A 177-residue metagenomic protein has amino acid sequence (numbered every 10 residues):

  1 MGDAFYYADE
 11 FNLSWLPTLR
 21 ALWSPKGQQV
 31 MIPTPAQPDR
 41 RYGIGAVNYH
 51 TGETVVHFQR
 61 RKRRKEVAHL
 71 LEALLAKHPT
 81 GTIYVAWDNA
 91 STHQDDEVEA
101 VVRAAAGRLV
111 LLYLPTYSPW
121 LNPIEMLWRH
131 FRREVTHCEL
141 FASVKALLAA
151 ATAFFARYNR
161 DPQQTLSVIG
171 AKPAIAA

Functional and structural regions predicted by a protein language model:
M1-E72, G170-P173: Extended, low-complexity cationic-aromatic segments
M1-F5, I124-A177: C-terminal anion-handling pockets and recognition modules
G2-D3, T80-I83, R108: Short coil/turn segments at beta-strand junctions that form active-site/ligand-binding loops
Y6-A8, I83-N89, L112-P115, G170: Short beta-strand segments
S14, K62, W87-V98, T116-L121: Acidic, metal-coordinating catalytic cores used for nucleic-acid/nucleotide bond scission and strand-transfer chemistry
Q29-Q37, R103-P123, L140: RNase H-like polynucleotidyl transferase catalytic core
R40, D88-N89, L112-E134, K145-L147: RNase H-like two-metal-ion nuclease catalytic core shared by retroviral integrases and related mobile-element nucleases
L71-H93: N-terminal/domain-start segments enriched in small and hydrophobic, helix-friendly residues, covering either
